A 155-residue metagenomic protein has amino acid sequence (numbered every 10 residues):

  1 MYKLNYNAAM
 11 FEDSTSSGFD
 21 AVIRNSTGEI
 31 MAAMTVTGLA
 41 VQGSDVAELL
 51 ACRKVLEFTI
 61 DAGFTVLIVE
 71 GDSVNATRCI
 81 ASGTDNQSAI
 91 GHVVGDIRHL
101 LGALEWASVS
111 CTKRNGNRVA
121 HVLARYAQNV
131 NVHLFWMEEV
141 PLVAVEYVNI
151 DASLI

Functional and structural regions predicted by a protein language model:
M1-I155: Primary recognition of RNase H-like, Mg2+-dependent phosphodiesterase/nuclease domains
